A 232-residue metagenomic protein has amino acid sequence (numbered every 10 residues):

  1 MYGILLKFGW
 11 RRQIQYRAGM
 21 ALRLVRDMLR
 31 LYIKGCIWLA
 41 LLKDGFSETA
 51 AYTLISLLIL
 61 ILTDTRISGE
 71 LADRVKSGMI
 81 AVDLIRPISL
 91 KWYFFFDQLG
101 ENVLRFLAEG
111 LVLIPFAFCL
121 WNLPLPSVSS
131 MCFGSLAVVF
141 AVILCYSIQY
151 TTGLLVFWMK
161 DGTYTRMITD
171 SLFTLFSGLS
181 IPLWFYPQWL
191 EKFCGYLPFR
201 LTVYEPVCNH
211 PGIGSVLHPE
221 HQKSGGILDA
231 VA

Functional and structural regions predicted by a protein language model:
M1-A232: Hydrophobic transmembrane alpha-helices and immediately adjacent juxtamembrane helices of multi-pass inner-membrane
